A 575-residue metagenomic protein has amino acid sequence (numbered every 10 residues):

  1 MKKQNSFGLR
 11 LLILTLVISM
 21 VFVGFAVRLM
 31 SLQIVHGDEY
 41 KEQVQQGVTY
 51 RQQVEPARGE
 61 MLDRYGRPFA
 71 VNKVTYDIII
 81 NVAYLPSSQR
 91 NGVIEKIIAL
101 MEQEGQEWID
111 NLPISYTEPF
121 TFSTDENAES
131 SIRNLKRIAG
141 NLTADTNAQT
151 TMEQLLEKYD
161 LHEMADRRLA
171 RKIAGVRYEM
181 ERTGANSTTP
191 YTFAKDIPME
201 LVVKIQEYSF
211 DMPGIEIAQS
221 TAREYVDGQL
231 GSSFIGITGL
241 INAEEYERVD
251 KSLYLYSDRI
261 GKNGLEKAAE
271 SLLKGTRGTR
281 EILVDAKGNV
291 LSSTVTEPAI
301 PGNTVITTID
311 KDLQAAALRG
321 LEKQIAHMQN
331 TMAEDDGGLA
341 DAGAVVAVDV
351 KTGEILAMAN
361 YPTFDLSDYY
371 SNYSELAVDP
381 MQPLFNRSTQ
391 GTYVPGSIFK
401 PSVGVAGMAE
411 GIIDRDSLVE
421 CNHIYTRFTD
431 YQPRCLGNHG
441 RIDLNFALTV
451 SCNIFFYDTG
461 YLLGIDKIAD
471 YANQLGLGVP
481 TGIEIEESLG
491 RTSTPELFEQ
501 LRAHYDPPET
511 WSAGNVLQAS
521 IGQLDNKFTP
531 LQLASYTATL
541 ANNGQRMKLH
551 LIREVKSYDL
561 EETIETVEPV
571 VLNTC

Functional and structural regions predicted by a protein language model:
M1-L273, R277-P298, A326-A344, V350 (+2 more regions): Membrane-proximal periplasmic segments of bacterial cell-envelope enzymes, especially penicillin-binding proteins
L16, V21, A218, T308 (+3 more regions): Compositionally biased, intrinsically disordered low-complexity segments
A57, S88, D196, Y225 (+6 more regions): Residue-level detector of secondary-structure boundary/capping sites
A70, Y76, L283-I300, I309 (+3 more regions): Beta-lactam-recognizing serine transpeptidase/beta-lactamase-like catalytic domain environment
L85, F193, A222, S257 (+5 more regions): A general boundary/transition motif marking the beginning of the first structured unit of a protein
N91-A99, K195, M199, V203-E207 (+16 more regions): Solvent-exposed, polar/charged alpha-helical surfaces in well-ordered, non-transmembrane soluble domains, broadly
R223-Y225, Q314, R491-T492: A short acidic, often aromatic-flanked loop/helix-cap motif at beta-alpha or helix-coil junctions that lines enzyme
